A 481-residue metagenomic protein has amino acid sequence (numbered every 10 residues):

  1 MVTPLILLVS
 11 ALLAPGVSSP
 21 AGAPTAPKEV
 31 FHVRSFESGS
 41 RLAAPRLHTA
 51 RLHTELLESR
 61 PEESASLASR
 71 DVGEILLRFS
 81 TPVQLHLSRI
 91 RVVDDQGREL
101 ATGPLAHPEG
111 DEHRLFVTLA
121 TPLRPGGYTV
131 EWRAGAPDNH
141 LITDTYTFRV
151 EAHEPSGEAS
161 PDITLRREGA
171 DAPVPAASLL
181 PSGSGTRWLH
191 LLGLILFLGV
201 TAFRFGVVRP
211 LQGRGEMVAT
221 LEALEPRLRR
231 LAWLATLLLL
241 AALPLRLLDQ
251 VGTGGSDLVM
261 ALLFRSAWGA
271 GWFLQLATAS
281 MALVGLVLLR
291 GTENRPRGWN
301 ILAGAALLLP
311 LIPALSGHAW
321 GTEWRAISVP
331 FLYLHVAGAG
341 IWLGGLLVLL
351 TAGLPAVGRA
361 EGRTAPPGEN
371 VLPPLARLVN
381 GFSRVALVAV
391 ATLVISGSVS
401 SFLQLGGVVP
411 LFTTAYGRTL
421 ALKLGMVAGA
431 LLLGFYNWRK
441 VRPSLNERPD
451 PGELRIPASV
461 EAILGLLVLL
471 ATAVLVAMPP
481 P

Functional and structural regions predicted by a protein language model:
M1-T25: Hydrophobic secretory-pathway targeting helix
S18-L189: N-terminal soluble domains immediately following signal/targeting peptides that reside in extracytoplasmic
L115-R124, T129-P137, L141-P481: Polytopic transmembrane helical bundles with strong interfacial aromatic enrichment
